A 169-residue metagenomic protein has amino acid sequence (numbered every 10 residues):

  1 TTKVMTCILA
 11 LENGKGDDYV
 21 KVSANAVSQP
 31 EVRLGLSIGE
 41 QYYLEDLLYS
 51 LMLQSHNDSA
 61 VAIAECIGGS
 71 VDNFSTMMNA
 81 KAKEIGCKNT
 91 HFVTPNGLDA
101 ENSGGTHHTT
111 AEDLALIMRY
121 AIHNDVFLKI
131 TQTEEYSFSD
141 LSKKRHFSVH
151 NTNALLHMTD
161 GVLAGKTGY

Functional and structural regions predicted by a protein language model:
T1-V20, L114: Active-site SXXK
K3-T6, L47-G69, M77-M78, L114-I117: Alpha-helical scaffold elements that line and support the substrate/ligand-binding pocket of soluble hydrolases
L11-N25, V126-E134: Short, well-structured active-site flanking segments
K21, S50, A62, T90-V93: Structural recognition of the beta-strand scaffold that forms the well-ordered cores of secreted hydrolase catalytic
S23-I38, M78-H91: Active-site helix/loop module of the DD-peptidase/beta-lactamase fold, centered on the serine-lysine SxxK catalytic
A26-Q29, Y42, Q54-D58, G68-S70 (+2 more regions): Solvent-exposed loop/turn segments at secondary-structure junctions within structured extracellular/periplasmic domains
Q29-E65, H146-A164: Conserved catalytic neighborhood of penicillin-recognizing serine enzymes
G69-Y169: Penicillin-recognizing serine hydrolase domain
